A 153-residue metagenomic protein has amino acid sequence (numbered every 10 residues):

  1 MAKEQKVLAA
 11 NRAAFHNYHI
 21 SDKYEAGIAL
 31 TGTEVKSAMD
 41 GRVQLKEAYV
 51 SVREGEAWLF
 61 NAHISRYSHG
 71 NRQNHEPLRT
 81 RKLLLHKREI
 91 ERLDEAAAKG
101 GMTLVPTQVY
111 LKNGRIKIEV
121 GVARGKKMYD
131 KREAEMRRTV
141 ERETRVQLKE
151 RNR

Functional and structural regions predicted by a protein language model:
M1-G32, E135, T139-R153: Intrinsically disordered, Lys/Arg-rich N-terminal extensions and targeting peptides of nucleic-acid-associated proteins
K23, T31-D40, K112: Glycine/acidic-rich beta-strand-loop module
G32, V52-E54, N61, V120-R124: Flexible glycine-/small-residue-rich
K36, Q44, S51, I64-Y67 (+1 more regions): Short, surface-exposed beta-strand-loop junctions and turns on beta-sheet-rich folds
A48-V52, V109: A structural signal for short hydrophobic beta-strand segments in well-ordered beta-sheet cores
S51-L93: Helix-adjacent hinge/juxtasegments
L78, L85-E91, G125-R153: C-terminal end-helix/capping segment
L84-G121, K126-K127: Beta-rich strand-turn-strand
